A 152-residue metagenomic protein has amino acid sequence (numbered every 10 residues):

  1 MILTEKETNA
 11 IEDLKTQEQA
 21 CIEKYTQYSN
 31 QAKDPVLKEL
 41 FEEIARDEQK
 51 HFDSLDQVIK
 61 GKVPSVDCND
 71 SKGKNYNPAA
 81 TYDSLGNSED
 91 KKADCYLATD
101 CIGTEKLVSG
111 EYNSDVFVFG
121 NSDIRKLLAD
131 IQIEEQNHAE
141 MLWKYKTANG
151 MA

Functional and structural regions predicted by a protein language model:
M1-T8, G61-N69, G73-C95, T147-A152: Membrane-interacting alpha-helical segments
E7-Q31, P78-A129: Acidic/histidine-rich alpha-helical segments that form the ligand environment of transition-metal centers
P35-N75, Q136-G150: Conserved alpha-helical segments that form or flank metal/cofactor-binding pockets of metalloenzymes
